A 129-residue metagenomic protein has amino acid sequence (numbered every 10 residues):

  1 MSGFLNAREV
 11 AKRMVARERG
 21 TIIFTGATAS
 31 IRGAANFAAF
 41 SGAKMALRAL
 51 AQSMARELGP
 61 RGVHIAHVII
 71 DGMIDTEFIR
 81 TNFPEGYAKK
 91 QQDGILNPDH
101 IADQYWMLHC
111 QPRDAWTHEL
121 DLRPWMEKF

Functional and structural regions predicted by a protein language model:
M1-L5, R17-G20: Conserved internal alpha-helix in NAD(P)-dependent oxidoreductase domains
A7-R8, Q52: A short, exposed helix-loop element centered on a Lys and neighboring polar residues
E9-V10, P112: A structural motif corresponding to the C-terminal end of an alpha-helix and its immediate exit/capping segment
M14-R17, G59: Helix-to-beta-strand junctions that scaffold the AdoMet/dcAdoMet cofactor pocket in Class I SAM-dependent enzymes
T21-A46, A51-Q52, R56-P60, I74: Catalytic loop of short-chain dehydrogenase/reductase
N36, V63, H67-N82: Short beta-loop-alpha junction of Rossmann-like oxidoreductase domains
P60-I69, Y87-F129: C-terminal helical subdomain
